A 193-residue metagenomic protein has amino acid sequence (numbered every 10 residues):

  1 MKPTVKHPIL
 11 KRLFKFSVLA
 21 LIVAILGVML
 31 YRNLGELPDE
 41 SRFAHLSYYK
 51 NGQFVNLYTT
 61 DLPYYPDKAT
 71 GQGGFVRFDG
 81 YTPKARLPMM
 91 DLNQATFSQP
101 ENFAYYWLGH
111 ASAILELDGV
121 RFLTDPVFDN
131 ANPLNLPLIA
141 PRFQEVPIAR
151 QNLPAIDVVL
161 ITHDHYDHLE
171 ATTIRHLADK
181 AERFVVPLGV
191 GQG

Functional and structural regions predicted by a protein language model:
K2-I139, V146-R150: Metallo-beta-lactamase
L136-V185: Active-site metal-binding motif and surrounding structural segment of the metallo-beta-lactamase
L188-G193: Short, polar loop motifs at secondary-structure junctions
